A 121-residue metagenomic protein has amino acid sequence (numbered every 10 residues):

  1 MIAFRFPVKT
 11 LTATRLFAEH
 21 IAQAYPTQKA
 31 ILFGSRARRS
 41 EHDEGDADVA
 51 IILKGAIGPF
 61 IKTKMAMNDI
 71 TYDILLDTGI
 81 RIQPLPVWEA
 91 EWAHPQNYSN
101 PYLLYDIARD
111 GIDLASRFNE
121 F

Functional and structural regions predicted by a protein language model:
M1-K29, R38-S40, K54-F121: Catalytic core of pol beta-like nucleotidyltransferases
F33-S35: Glycine-rich beta-strand-to-loop/alpha-helix junction loops that act as flexible
H42-G45: Short glycine/proline-enriched turns and hinge-like loops at secondary-structure junctions
A47-I52: Short beta-strand->loop micro-motif that forms the acidic, two-metal-ion catalytic signature in nucleotide-processing
